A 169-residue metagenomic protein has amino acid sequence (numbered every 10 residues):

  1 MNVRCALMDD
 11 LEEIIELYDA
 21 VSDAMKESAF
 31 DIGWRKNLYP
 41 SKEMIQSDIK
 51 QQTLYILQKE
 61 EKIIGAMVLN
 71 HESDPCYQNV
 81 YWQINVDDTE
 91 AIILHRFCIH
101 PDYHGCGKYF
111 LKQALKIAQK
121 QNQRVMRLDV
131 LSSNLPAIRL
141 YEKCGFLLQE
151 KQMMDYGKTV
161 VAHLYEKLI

Functional and structural regions predicted by a protein language model:
N2-E16: A short beta-loop-alpha structural element at the N-terminal edge of CoA-dependent acyl/N-acetyltransferase catalytic
D23-M44: Conserved GNAT-fold acetyl-CoA-binding loop/helix
E43-I56, E72-C76: A short helix-loop-beta-strand connector motif used in the catalytic cores of GNAT acetyltransferases and, in some
Q52-M67: Conserved beta-hairpin
V68-C98, D102, Y156: Conserved acyl-donor/pantetheine-binding loop and adjacent beta-alpha core of acyl/acetyltransferases and related
V86, R124, L131-I138, K143-C144 (+1 more regions): C-terminal "cap" of GNAT-fold acetyltransferases
I99, H104-K116, R139-K143: Conserved acetyl-CoA-binding loop-helix of GNAT-fold acetyltransferases
